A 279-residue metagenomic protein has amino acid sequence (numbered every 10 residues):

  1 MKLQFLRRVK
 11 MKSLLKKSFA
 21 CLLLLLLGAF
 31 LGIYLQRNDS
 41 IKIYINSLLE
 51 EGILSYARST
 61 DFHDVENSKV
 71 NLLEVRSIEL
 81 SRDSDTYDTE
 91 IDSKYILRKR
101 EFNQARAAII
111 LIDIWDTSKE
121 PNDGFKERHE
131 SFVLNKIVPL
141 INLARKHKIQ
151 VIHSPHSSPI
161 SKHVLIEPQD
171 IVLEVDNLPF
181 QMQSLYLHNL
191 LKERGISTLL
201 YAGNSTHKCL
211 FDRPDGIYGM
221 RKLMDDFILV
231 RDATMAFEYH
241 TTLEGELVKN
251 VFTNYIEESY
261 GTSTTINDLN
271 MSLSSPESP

Functional and structural regions predicted by a protein language model:
R7-L24: N-terminal Sec-pathway targeting helices
A20, L26-I33: N-terminal signal-anchor transmembrane helix specifying type II single-pass membrane topology of secretory-pathway
G32-A108, E127, V138-P139, K146-H147 (+1 more regions): Active-site-adjacent betaalpha module
A107-F125: Acidic/histidine-rich, surface-exposed loop or edge segments in extracytoplasmic proteins
L111-I112, I149-H156: Short beta-strand segments at enzyme active-site cores
E130-K136: Aromatic- and glycine-enriched glycan-recognition loops and surfaces that form the carbohydrate-binding subsites
